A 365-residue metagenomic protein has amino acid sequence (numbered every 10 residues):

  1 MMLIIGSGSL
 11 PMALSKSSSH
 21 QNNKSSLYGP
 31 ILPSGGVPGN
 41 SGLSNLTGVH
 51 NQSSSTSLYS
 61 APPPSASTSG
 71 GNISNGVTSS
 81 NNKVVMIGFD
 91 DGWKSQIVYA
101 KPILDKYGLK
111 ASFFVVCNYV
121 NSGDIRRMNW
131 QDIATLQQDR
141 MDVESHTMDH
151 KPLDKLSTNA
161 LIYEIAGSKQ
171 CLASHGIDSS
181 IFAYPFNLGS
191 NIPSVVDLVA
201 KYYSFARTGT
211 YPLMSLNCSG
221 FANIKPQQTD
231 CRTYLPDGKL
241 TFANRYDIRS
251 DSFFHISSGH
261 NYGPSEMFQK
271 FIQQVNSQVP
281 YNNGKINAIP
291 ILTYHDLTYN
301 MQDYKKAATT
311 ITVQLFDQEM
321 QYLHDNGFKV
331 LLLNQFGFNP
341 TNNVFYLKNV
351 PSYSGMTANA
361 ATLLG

Functional and structural regions predicted by a protein language model:
M1-S9: Sec-dependent N-terminal signal peptides of Gram-positive bacterial secreted proteins and lipoproteins
K16-S79, S354-G365: Ser/Thr/Gly/Pro-rich low-complexity, disordered linker/stalk segments of secreted and cell-surface proteins
G70-Q96, Y294-D296: Boundary/entry segment of secreted carbohydrate-active catalytic domains
V85, D105-P226, T241-F254, I286-I289 (+4 more regions): Metal-dependent polysaccharide deacetylase catalytic core of the NodB/CE4 family, i.e., the active-site-bearing domain
G88, E144, V330: Generic enzyme active-site microenvironment
I97, N129, L161, I165 (+2 more regions): Aromatic/hydrophobic pocket-lining residues that form the small-molecule binding cavity in soluble enzyme cores
S174, D251-L331: Catalytic grooves of carbohydrate-active enzymes
C218-N244, S257-N283, D303-A308, T341-L364: Surface-exposed intrinsically disordered loops and tails
